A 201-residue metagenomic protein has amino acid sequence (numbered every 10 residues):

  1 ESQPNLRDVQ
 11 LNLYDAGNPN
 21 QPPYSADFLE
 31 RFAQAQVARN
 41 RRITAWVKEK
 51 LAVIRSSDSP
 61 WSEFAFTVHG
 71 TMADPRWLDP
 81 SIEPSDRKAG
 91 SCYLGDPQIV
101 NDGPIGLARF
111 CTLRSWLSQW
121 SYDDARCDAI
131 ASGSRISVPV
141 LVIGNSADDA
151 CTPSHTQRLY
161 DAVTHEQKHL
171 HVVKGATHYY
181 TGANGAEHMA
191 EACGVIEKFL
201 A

Functional and structural regions predicted by a protein language model:
E1-I130: Alpha/beta-hydrolase
I136, V142-G144, D148: Short beta-strand/loop motif that positions the catalytic acidic residue of the alpha/beta-hydrolase fold
S137-V138, H165: Active-site acidic short loop of glycosyltransferases
D149-H155: Conserved alpha/beta-hydrolase "acid-adjacent" motif
D161-Y179: Catalytic histidine neighborhood in serine/cysteine hydrolases with alpha/beta-hydrolase-type architecture
A176-A190: Catalytic histidine-centered segment of alpha/beta-hydrolase-like enzymes
E191, V195-A201: C-terminal alpha-helix
